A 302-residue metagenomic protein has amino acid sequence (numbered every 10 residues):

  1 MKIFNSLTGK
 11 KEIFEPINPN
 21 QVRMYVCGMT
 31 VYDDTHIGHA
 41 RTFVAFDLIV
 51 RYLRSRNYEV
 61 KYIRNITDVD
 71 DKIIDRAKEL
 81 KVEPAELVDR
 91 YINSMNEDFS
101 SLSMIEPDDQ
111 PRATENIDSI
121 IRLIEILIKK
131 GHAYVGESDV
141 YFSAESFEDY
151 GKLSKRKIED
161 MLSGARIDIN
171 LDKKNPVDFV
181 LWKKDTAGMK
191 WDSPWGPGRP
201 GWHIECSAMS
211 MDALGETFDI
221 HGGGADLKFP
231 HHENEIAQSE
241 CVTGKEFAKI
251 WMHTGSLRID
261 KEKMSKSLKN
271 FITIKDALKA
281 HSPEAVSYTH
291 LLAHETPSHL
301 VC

Functional and structural regions predicted by a protein language model:
M1-H253, P283-V286, H294: NTP-dependent nucleotidyl-transfer catalytic core
F14-E15, S267, V301: Short linear motifs in exposed loops
K245, H253-L292: Catalytic adenosine-cofactor/nucleotide-binding cores of aminoacyl-tRNA synthetases and other
H290-A293, P297-C302: Single conserved hydrophobic/aromatic residue that forms the stacking wall/gate of nucleotide- or nucleobase-binding
